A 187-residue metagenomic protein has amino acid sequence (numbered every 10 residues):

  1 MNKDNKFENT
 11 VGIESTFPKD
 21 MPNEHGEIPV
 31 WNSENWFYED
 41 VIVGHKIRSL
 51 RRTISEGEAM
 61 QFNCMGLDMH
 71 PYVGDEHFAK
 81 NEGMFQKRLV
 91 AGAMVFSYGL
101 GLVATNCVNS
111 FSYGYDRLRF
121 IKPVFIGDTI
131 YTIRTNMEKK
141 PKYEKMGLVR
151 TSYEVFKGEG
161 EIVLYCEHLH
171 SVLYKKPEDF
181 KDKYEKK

Functional and structural regions predicted by a protein language model:
N2-Y113, K175-K187: Hot-dog-fold acyl-thioester-processing enzymes
K3-F7, T151-Y174: Short peripheral tails and domain-boundary helices/loops at the edges of structured domains
W36, I42-S49, T129-Y131, L148-R150 (+1 more regions): Intrinsic-disorder/low-complexity, polar/charged segments enriched in Ser/Thr/Lys/Arg/Asp/Glu/Gln
S55, E138-K139, H170-V172: A short acidic/small-residue loop/turn micro-motif
G114-G158: Hydrophobic beta-sheet segments that form the core/acyl-binding groove of ACP/CoA-dependent acyl-chain-processing
R117-K122, H168-L173, F180-Y184: A structural preference for long, well-packed, hydrophobic secondary-structure segments
